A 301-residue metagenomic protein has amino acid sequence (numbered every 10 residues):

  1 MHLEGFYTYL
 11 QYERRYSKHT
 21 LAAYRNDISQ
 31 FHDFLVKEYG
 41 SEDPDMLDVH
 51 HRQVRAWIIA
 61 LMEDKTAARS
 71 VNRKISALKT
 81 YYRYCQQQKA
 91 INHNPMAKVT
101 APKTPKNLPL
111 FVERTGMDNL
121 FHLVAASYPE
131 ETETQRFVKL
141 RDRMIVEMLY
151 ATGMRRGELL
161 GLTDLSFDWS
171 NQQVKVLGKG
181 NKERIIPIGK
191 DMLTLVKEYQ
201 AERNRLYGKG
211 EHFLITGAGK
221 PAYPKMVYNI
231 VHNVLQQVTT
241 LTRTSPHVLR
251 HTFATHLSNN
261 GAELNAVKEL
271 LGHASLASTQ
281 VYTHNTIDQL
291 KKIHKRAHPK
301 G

Functional and structural regions predicted by a protein language model:
M1-G301: Conserved catalytic core of the tyrosine transesterase superfamily
